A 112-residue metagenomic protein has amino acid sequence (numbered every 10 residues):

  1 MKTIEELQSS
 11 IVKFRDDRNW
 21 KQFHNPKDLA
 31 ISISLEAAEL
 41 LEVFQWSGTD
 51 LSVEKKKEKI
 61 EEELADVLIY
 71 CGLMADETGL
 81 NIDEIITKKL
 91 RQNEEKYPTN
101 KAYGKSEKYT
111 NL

Functional and structural regions predicted by a protein language model:
M1-L64, L68-L112: Flexible "arm" and connector segments at domain edges
